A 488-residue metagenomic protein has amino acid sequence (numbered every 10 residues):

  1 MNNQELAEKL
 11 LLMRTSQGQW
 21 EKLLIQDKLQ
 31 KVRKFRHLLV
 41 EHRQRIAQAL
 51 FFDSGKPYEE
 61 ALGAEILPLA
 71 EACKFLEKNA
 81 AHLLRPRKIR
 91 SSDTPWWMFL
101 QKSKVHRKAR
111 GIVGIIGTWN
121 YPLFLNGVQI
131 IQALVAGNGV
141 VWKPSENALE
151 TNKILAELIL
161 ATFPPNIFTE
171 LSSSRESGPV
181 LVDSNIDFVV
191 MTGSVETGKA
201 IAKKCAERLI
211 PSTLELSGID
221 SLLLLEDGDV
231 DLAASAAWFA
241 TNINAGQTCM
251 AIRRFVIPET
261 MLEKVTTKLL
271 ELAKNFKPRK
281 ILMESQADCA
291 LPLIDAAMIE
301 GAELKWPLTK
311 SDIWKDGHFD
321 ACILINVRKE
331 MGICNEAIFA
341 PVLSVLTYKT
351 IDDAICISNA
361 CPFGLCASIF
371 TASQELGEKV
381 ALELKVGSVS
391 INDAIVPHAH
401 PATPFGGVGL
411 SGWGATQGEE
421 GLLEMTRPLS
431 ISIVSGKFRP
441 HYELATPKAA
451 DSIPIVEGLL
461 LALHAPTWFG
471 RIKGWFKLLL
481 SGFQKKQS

Functional and structural regions predicted by a protein language model:
M1-Q101, N275-P278, I472-S488: N-terminal Rossmann-like NAD(P)+-binding subdomain of aldehyde/semialdehyde dehydrogenases
N2, F163, E196-R328, I391 (+1 more regions): ALDH superfamily catalytic-core signature
N3-L6, I25, R43, V230 (+4 more regions): Residues at or immediately preceding the N-termini of alpha-helices
L10-L11, T213-L216, N244-C249, K315-G317 (+2 more regions): Short, flexible turn/loop "capping" segments at secondary-structure junctions
Q17, E21, R36-L39, R43 (+15 more regions): Structural signal for hydrophobic packing residues in well-ordered secondary-structure cores of soluble enzyme domains
L24, L223, S311, H318-S488: Conserved C-terminal structural/oligomerization subdomain of aldehyde/semialdehyde dehydrogenase
K28, C73, G137, F168 (+7 more regions): Residue-level signal for inorganic ion chemistry
S92-L232, Y348, I472, F476: Rossmann-like NAD(P) dinucleotide-binding subdomain of oxidoreductase/dehydrogenase enzymes
